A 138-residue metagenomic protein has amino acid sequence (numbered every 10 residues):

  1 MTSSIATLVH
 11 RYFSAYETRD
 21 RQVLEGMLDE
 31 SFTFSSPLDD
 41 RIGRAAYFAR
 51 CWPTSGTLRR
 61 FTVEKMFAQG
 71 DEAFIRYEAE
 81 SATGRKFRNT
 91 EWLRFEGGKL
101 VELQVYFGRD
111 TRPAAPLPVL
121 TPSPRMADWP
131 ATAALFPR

Functional and structural regions predicted by a protein language model:
S4, S35-P37, F48-R138: A beta-strand edge to alpha-helix "cap/lid" segment located at domain peripheries
L8, T18-S31, S35: Short, well-ordered alpha-helical segments enriched in acidic and aromatic residues
H10-S14: Amphipathic alpha-helical repeat scaffolds
E17, D40-R41: A structural signal for short, well-ordered beta-strand elements
